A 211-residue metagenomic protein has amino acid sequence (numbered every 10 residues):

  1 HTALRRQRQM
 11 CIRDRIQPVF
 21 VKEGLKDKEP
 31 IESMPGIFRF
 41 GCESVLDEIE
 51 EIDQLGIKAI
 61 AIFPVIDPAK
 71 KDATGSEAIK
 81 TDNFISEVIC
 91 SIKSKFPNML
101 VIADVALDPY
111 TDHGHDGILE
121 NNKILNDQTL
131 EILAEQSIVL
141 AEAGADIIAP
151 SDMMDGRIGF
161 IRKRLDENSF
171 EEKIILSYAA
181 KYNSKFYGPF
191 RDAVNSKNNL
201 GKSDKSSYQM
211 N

Functional and structural regions predicted by a protein language model:
H1-R8, I12, D104: Single conserved hydrophobic/aromatic residue that forms the stacking wall/gate of nucleotide- or nucleobase-binding
I16, K22-N211: Alpha/beta enzyme core
